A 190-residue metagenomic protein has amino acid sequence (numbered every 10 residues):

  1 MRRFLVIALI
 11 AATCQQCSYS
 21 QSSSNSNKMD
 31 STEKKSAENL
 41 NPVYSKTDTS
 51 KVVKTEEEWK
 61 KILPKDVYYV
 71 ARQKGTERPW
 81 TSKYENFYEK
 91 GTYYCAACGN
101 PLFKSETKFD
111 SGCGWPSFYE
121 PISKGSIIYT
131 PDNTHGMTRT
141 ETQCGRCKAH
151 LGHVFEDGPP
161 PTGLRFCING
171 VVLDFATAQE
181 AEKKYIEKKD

Functional and structural regions predicted by a protein language model:
M1-S31: Bacterial Sec-dependent N-terminal signal peptides
F4-I7, T49, K124: Low-complexity, intrinsically disordered short peptide segments enriched in small/polar/basic residues
I10-T13, T55, T76, S111: Acidic, low-complexity intrinsically disordered regions
N27-D30, L40, G136: Short hydrophobic/aromatic-rich motifs at helix boundaries and adjacent loops
K28, K34-K35, K189: Polybasic, lysine/arginine-rich low-complexity segments
K34-T55: Short, contiguous pre-domain boundary segments
K51, K60-Y94, N100-D190: A short Gly-Trp-Pro
